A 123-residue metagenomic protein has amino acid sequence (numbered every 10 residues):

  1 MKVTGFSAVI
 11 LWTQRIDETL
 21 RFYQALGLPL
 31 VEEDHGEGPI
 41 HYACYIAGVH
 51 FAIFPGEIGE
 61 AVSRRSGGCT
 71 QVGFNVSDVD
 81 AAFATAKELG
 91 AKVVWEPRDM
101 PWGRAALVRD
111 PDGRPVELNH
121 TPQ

Functional and structural regions predicted by a protein language model:
M1-S7, L26-F74, A81-R109, H120-Q123: Vicinal oxygen chelate
I10: Polyanion-binding surface elements
T13-I16, E37-G38: Conserved beta-strand-loop-alpha-helix junction that forms the acyl-donor binding cleft
R15-D17, S77-V79: Helix N-cap motif at beta-to-alpha junctions
T19-Q24, A86, G113: Conserved active-site tyrosine of GNAT-family acetyltransferases
